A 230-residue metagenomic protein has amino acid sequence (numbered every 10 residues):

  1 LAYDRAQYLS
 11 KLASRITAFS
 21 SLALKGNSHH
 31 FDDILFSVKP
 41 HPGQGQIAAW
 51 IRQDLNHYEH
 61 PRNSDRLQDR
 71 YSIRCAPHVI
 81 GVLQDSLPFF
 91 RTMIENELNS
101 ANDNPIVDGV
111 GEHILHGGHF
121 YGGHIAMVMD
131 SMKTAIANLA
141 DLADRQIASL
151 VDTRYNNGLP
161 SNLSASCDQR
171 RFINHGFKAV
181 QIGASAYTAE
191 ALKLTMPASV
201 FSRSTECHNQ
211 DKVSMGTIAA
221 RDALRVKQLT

Functional and structural regions predicted by a protein language model:
L1-W50, A198-T205, S214, I218-T230: Mobile "lid/hinge" segments at catalytic clefts and subdomain interfaces of large enzymes
R5, R15, R52, R62 (+11 more regions): Arginine residue identity/basic-tract feature
Q7, Q44-Q46, Q53, Q68 (+6 more regions): Residue-identity detector for glutamine
A18-D144, N157: Accessory "access/gating" subregions that flank catalytic or transport cores
G123-T230: C-terminal catalytic subdomain
